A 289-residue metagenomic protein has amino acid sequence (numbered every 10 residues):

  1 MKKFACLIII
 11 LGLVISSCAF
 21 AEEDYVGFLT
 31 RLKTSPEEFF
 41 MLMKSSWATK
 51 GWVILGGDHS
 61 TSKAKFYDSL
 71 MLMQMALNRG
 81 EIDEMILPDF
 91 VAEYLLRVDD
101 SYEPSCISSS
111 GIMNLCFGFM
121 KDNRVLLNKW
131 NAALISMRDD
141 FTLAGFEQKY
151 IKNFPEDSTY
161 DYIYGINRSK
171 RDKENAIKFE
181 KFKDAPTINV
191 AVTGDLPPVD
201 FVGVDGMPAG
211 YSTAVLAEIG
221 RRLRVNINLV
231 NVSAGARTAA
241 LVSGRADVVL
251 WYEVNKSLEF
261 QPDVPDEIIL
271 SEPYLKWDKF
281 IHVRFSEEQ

Functional and structural regions predicted by a protein language model:
M1-F4: Positively charged n-region of N-terminal signal peptides that target proteins for export
I8-S16: Bacterial N-terminal signal peptides
A19-A21: Boundary at the C-terminal end of the N-terminal hydrophobic targeting segment
Y25-K50, I54-G56, S62-R79, P88 (+2 more regions): Extracytoplasmic small-molecule ligand-binding "clamshell" domains of the periplasmic binding protein/Venus flytrap
F40, A64-F66, P104, D161 (+3 more regions): Conserved beta-strand scaffold positions in the cores of enzyme catalytic domains, especially in NTP/NDP-utilizing
A48-W52, A64-K65, L134-E180: Ligand-binding clefts/hinges and TM-proximal coupling segments of bilobed small-molecule sensing domains
G57, N78-I82, R97, I135-T142 (+4 more regions): Sec-exported extracytoplasmic/periplasmic mature domains
D89, L96-I135, F154-I163, G194-D195 (+1 more regions): Periplasmic-binding protein-like
